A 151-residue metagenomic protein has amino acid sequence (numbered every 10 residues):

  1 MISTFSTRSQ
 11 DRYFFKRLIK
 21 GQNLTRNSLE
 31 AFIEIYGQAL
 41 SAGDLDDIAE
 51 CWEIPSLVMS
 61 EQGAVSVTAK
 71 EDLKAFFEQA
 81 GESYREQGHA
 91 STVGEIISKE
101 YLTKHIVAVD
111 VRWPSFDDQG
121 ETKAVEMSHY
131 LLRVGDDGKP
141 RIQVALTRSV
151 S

Functional and structural regions predicted by a protein language model:
I2-I54, S60: Short, low-complexity N-terminal intrinsically disordered segments enriched in polar/charged residues
R8, T122-S151: Short beta-strand edge/turn micro-motifs at domain boundaries
D46-I97, H105: A solvent-exposed, acidic/Ser-Thr-rich amphipathic alpha-helical stretch
S60, D117, G135: Acidic surface patches and DE-rich sequence motifs
E95-K99, W113-S115, M127-V134: Hydrophobic/aromatic beta-strand elements that line small-molecule binding cavities or substrate pockets in beta-rich
D110-F116, R148: Generic short beta-strand segments
S115-K123: Short, cysteine-centered beta-strand-loop-beta hairpins and adjacent loop/turn segments enriched in charged/polar
